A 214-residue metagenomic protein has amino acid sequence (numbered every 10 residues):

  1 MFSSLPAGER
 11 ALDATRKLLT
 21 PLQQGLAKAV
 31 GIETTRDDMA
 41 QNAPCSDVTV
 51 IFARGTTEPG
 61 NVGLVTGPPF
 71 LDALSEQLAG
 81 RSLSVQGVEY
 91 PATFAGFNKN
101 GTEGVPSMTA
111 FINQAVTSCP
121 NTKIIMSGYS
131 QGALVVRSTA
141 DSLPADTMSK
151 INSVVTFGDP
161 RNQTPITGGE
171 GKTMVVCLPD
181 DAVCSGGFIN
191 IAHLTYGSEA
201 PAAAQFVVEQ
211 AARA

Functional and structural regions predicted by a protein language model:
M1-N121, V176-A200, F206-A214: Active-site catalytic motif of lipid deacylating hydrolases and related acyltransferases
S46, S149, G171: Structured loop/turn residues at beta-strand edges in well-structured enzyme cores
I51-A53, S127, F157: Short hydrophobic segments within beta-strands
M126-G132, V136: Gly/Ala-rich beta-loop-alpha elbow adjacent to hydrolase catalytic centers
D141-I151: Conserved hydrolase catalytic core segment
S153-Q163, L178-A182: Active-site nucleophile loop of the alpha/beta-hydrolase fold
Q163-G171: Short loop/helix-cap segments at secondary-structure boundaries that form the rim of catalytic
